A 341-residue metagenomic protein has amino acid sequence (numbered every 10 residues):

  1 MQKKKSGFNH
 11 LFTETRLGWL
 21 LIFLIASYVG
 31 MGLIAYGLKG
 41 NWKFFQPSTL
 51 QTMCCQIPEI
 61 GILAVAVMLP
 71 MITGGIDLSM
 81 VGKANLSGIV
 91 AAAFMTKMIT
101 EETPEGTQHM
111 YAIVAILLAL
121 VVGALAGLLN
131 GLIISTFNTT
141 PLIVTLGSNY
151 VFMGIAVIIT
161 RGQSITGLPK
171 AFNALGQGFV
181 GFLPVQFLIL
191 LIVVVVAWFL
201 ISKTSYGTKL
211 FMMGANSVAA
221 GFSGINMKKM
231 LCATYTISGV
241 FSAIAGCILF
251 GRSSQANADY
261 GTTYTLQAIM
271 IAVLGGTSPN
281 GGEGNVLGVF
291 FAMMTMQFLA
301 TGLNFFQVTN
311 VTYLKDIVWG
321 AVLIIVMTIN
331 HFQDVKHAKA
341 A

Functional and structural regions predicted by a protein language model:
M1-I34, F222-K229, L299-A341: Cytosolic-side transmembrane-helix boundaries in multi-pass membrane proteins
Q2-A64, T100-V114: Membrane-interfacial amphipathic/re-entrant helices at transmembrane-helix boundaries
F8, F137, P141-K203, M230-A233 (+4 more regions): Transmembrane helix-bundle core of multi-pass membrane transporters and related energy-transducing complexes
M31-G32, P47-M98, L132-T139, M270-E283 (+1 more regions): Single transmembrane alpha-helix segments in multi-pass membrane proteins
G40-T52, V157-I159, Q163, I201 (+3 more regions): Inter-helical junctions in multi-pass inner-membrane proteins, predominant in energy-converting antiporter-like
I99-N149, F291: Alpha-helical transmembrane segments within multi-pass membrane transporters and channels
Y111-A115, A119, L125-N130, F182-A256: Helix-loop-helix "hairpin" substructures at the membrane interface of multi-pass membrane proteins
S242, S253-G320: Transmembrane alpha-helical segments in multi-pass inner-membrane proteins
